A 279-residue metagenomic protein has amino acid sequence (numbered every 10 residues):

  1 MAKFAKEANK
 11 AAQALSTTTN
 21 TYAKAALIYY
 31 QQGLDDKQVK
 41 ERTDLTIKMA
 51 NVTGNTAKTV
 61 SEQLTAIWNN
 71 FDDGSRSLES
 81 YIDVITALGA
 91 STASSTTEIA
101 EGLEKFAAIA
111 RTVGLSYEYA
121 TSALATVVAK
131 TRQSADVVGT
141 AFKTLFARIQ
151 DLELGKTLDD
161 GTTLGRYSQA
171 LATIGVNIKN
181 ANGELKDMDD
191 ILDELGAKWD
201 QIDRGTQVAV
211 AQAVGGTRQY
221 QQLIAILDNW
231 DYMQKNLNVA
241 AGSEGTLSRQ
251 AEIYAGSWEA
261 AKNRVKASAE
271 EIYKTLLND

Functional and structural regions predicted by a protein language model:
M1-D83, A87-A100, A110-E118, T131-V138 (+6 more regions): A short, structural motif
A125-A129: Extracytoplasmic, non-cytosolic globular domains
F146-L152: Short, basic alpha-helical nucleic acid-contact segments in DNA-binding proteins and DNA transaction factors
S168-E271: Hydrophobic, often aromatic-rich secondary-structure segments at membrane interfaces
